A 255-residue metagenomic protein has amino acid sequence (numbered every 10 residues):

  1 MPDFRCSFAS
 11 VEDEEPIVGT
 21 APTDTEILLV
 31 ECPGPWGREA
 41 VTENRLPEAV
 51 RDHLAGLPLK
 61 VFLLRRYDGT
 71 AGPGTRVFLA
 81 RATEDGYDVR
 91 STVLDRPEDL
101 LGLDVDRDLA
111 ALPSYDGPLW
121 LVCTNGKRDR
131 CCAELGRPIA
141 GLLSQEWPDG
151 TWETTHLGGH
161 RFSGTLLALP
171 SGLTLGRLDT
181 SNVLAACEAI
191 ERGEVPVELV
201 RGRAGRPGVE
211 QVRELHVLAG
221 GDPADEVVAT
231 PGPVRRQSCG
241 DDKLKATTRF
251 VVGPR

Functional and structural regions predicted by a protein language model:
M1-R255: Histidine/cysteine-enriched polar flanking segments
